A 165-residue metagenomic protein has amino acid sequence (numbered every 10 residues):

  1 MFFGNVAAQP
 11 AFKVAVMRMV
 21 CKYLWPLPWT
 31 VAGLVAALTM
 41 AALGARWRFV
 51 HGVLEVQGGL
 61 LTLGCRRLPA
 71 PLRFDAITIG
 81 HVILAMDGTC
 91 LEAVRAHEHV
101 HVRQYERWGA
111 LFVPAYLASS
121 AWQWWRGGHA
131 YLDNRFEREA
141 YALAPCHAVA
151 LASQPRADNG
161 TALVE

Functional and structural regions predicted by a protein language model:
F3-H51, V56, L60-R66, P71-F74 (+1 more regions): Metalloprotease/metallohydrolase-associated module, dominated by Zn2+-dependent proteases
P71-R95, E106: Short pre-active-site segment immediately N-terminal to the catalytic Zn-binding motif
L84, Q104-G109, A140-A142: Hydrophobic side chains within alpha-helical segments
E92-A93, H99, T161-E165: Membrane-proximal intrinsically disordered regions of secretory-pathway and membrane-system proteins
V94, E98, Q104, L132-D133: Hydrophobic alpha-helical transmembrane segments and immediately flanking/interface helices in integral membrane
H99-A115: Catalytic Zn2+-binding segment of zinc metalloproteases
